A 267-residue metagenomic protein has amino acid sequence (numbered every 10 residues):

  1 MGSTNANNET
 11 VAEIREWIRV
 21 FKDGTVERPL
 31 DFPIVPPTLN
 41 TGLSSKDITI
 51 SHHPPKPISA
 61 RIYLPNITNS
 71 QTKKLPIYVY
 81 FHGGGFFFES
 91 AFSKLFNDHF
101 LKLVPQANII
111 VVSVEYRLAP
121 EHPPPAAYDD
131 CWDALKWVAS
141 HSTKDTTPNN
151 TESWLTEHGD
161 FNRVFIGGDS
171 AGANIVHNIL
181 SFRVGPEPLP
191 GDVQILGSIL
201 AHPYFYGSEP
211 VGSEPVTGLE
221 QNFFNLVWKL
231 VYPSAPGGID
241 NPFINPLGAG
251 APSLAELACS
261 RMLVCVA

Functional and structural regions predicted by a protein language model:
G2-A267: Alpha/beta-hydrolase superfamily serine-hydrolase fold, recognizing
